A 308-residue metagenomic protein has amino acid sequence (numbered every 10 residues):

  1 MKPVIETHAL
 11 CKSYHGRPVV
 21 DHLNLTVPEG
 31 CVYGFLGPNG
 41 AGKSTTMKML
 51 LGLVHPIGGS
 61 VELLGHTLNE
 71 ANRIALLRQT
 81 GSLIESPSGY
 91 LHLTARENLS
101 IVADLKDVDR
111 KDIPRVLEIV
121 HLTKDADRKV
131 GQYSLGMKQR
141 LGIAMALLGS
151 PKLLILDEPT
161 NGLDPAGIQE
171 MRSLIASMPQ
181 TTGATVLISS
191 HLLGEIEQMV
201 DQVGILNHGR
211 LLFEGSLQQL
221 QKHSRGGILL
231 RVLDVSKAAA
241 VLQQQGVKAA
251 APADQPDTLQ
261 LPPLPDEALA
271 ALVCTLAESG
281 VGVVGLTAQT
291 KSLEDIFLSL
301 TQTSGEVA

Functional and structural regions predicted by a protein language model:
M1-K2, E306-A308: Short, low-complexity, intrinsically disordered N-terminal peptides in bacterial proteins
K2-T7, K12-I188, L193-N207, F213: ABC transporter nucleotide-binding domains
E29, K124, L141, D234 (+2 more regions): Non-catalytic surface loops within mature trypsin-like serine protease
G58, A75, E97, D112 (+4 more regions): An acidic, carboxylate-rich microenvironment
L105, L300-S304: Phosphate/oxyanion-binding loops and surfaces in catalytic or ligand/nucleic-acid-binding neighborhoods
V120, L293, S304: The DNA-recognition helices of helix-turn-helix-type DNA-binding domains
R172-P262: ABC transporter nucleotide-binding domain
I228-L300, A308: Short, charged/small-residue-rich alpha-helical element at the C-terminal edge of ABC transporter nucleotide-binding
